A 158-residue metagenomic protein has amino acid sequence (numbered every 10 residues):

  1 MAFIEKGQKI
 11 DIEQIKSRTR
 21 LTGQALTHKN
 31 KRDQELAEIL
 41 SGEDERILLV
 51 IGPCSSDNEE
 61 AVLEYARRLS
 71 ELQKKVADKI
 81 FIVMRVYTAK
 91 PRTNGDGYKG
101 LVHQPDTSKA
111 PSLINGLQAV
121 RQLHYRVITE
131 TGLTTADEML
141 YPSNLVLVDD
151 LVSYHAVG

Functional and structural regions predicted by a protein language model:
M1-E43: N- or domain-start disorder-to-order transition segments that initiate the globular core
G52: Conserved, mostly hydrophobic/aromatic
S55-S56: Short strand->helix junction
E59-L63: Conserved strand-to-helix beginnings and helix N-cap segments that scaffold or border functional pockets
A66, K79-G158: Active-site-facing alpha/beta catalytic cores
S70-E71: N-terminal intrinsically disordered, cationic/polar leader segments that include organellar targeting peptides
K74-D78: Short helix-capping segments at alpha-helix termini
